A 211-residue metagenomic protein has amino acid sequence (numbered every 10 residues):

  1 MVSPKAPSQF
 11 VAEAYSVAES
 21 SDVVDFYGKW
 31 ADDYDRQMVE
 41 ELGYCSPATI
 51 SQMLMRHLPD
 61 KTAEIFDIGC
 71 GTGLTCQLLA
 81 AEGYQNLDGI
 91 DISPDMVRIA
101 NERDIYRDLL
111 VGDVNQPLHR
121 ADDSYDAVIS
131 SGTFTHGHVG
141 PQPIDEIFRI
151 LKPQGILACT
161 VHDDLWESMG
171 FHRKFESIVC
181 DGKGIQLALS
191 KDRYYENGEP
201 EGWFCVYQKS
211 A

Functional and structural regions predicted by a protein language model:
M1-S20: N-terminal auxiliary segments of SAM/dcSAM-dependent transferases
G43-A63: Conserved alpha-helix/loop element of class I SAM-dependent methyltransferases that forms part of the SAM/SAH-binding
F66-P117: Class I SAM-dependent methyltransferase SAM/SAH-binding core
L118-V128: A short acidic, Gly/Pro-enriched loop at the edge of an enzyme's catalytic core that lines a small-molecule cofactor
Q142-P153: A short glycine-rich, Lys/Arg-flanked "PGG" loop and its adjoining helix->strand segment in the class I
Q154-H162: Conserved beta-strand signature within the Rossmann-like core of class I S-adenosyl-L-methionine
M169-S190: Conserved Class I S-adenosyl-L-methionine
E196-A211: Core SAM-dependent methyltransferase catalytic element
